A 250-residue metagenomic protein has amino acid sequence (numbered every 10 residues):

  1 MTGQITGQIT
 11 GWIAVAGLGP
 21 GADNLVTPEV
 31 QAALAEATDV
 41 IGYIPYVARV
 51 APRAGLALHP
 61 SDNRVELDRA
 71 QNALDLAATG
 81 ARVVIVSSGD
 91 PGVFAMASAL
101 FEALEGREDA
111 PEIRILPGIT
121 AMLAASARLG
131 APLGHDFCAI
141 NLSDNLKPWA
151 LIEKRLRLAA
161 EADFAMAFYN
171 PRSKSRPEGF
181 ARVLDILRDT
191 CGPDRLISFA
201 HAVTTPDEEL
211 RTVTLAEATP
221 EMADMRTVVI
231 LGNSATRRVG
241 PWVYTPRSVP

Functional and structural regions predicted by a protein language model:
M1-I119, A124, T219: Class I S-adenosyl-L-methionine
A16-G17, I85-S88, P117, I140-S143 (+3 more regions): Short beta-strand segments
G19-L25, W149, R211-V213: Short gly/ser/thr-rich secondary-structure transition/capping motifs
D39-G42, D75-T79, E105, A131-G134 (+4 more regions): Generic secondary-structure signature for well-ordered alpha-helical cores
P60-V65, L142-D144, A202: Short beta->alpha junction loops
A73-T79, R128-A131, E153-L156, L210-E217: Short, surface-exposed amphipathic charged segments that create phosphate/polyanion-binding patches used for binding
R82-V83, E161-P250: A contiguous loop/helix-start segment that scaffolds small-molecule binding in enzyme catalytic cores
V93-A162: Class I SAM-dependent methyltransferase SAM-binding "motif I" and its flanking Rossmann-like core
